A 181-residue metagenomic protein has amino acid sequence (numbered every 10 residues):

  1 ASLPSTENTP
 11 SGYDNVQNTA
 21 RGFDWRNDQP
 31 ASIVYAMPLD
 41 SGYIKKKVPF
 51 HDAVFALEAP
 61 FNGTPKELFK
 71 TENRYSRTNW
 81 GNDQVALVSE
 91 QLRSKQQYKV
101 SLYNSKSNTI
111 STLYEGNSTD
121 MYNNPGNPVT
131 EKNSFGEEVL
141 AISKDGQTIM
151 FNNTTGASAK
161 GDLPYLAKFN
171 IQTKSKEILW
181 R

Functional and structural regions predicted by a protein language model:
A1-R181: Beta-propeller folds
